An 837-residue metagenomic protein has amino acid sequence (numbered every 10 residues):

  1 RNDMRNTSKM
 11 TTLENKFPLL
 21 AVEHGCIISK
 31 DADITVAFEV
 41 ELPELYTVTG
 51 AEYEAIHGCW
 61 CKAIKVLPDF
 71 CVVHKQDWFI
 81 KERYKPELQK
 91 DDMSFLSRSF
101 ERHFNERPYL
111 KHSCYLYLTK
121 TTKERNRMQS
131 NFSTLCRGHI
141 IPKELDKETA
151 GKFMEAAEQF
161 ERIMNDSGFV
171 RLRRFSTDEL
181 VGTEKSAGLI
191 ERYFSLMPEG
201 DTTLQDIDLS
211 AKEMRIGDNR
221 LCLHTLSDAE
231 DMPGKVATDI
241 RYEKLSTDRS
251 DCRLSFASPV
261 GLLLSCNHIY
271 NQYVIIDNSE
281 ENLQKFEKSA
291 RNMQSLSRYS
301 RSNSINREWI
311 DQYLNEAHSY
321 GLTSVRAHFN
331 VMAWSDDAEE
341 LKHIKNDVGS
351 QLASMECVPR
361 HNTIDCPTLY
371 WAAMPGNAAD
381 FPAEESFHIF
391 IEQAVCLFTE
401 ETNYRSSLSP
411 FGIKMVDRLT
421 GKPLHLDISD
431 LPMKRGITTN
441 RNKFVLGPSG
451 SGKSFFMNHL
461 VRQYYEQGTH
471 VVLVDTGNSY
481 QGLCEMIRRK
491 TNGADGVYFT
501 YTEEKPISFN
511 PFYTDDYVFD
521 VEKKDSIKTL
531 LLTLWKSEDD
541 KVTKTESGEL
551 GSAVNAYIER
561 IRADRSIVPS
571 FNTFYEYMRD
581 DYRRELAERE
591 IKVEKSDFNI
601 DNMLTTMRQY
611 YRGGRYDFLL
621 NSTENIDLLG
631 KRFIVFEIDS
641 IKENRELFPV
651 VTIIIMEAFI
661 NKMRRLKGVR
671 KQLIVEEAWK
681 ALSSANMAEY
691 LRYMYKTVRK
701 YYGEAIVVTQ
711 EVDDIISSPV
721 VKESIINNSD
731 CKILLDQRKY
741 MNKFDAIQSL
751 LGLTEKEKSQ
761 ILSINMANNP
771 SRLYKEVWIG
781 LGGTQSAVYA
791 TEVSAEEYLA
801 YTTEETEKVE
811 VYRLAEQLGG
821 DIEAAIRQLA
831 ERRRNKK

Functional and structural regions predicted by a protein language model:
N2-E401: Extended, folded cores of ATP/NTP-driven motor/assembly subunits in large transport and secretion machines
C26-A32, N105-L110, S319-S324, V416-R418 (+3 more regions): Short glycine/proline-enriched loop/turn "hinge" motifs that connect secondary-structure elements and lie
I34, H112-C114, H470, R632 (+1 more regions): The start of beta-strands in P-loop NTPase/AAA+ ATPase cores
P43, G50, E54-V66, L264-S265 (+9 more regions): P-loop NTPase motor domains
L88-M93, S130-L135, G376-A379, M486-T491 (+5 more regions): Short secondary-structure boundary/capping segments
H103, V518-T573, P719-K837: P-loop NTPase motor core of the ASCE superfamily
L135-I163, G447-G452, A800-A825: Short, cationic low-complexity segments
S429-S451, F455-R462, V471-Y480, V497-K505 (+2 more regions): Conserved P-loop NTPase motor cores
